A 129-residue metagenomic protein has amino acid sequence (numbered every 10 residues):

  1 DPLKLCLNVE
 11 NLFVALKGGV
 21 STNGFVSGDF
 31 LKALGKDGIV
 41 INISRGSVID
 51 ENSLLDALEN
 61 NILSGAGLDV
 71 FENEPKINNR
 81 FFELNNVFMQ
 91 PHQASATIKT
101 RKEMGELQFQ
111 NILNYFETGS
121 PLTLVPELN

Functional and structural regions predicted by a protein language model:
D1-R80: Rossmann-like adenosine-cofactor binding region
E74-N129: C-terminal helix-to-coil terminal segments
